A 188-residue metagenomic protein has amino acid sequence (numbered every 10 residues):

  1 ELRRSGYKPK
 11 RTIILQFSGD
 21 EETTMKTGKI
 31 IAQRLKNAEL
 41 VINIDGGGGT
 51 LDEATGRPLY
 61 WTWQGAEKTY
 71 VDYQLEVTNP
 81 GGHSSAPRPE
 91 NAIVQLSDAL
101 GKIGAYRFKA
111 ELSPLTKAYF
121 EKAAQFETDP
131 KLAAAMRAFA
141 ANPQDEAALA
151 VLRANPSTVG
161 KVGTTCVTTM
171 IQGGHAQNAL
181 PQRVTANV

Functional and structural regions predicted by a protein language model:
E1-T23, Y73-V77, A86-R107, V188: Alpha-helical metal-binding/catalytic segments enriched in His/Glu/Asp
E1-T62: Acidic/histidine-rich catalytic neighborhood of metal-dependent amide-processing enzymes
R3-R4, G82, I171-A176: Short beta-turn/strand-loop junction motif enriched in small, turn-promoting residues
T24-T27, T69, N79-S85, G174: Glycine-centered flexibility sites
A32-Q33, N91, T185: Short, solvent-exposed amphipathic alpha-helical segments in soluble enzyme and RNA/protein-processing domains
K36-E39, G47-P58, W63-D72, S84-I171 (+1 more regions): Acidic-enriched catalytic cores of C-N bond-cleaving enzymes acting on peptides and small amides
I44, N79, M170: Pocket-edge structural micro-motifs
N178-Q182, N187: Glycine-rich, aromatic-lined ligand/substrate-binding cores of catalytic and carbohydrate-binding domains
